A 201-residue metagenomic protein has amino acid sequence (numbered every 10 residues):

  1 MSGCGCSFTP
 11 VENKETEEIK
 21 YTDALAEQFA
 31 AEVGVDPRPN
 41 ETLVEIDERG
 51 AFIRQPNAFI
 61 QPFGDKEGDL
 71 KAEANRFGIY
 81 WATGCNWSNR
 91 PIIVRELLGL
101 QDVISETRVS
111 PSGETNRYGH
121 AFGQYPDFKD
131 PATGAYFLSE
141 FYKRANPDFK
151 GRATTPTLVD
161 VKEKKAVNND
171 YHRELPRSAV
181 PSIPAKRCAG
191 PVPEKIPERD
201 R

Functional and structural regions predicted by a protein language model:
S2-R201: GST-like domain detector, emphasizing the conserved glutathione-binding G-site in the N-terminal thioredoxin-like
